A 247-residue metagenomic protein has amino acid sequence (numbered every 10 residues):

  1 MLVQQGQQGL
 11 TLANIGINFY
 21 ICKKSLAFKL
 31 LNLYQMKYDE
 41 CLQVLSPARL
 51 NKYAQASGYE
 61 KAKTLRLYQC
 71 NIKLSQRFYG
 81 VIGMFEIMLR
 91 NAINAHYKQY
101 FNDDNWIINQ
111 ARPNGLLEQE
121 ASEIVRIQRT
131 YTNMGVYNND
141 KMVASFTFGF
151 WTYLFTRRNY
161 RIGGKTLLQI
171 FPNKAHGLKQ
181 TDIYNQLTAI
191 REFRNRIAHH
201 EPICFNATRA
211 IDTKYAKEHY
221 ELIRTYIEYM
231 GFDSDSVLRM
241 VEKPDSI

Functional and structural regions predicted by a protein language model:
L2-N185, A189, N206-I247: Extended intrinsically disordered or low-complexity regions, especially N/C-terminal cytosolic tails and loops, rather
P202-I203: An acidic- and aromatic-residue-enriched active-site/binding cleft used to recognize and process polar
